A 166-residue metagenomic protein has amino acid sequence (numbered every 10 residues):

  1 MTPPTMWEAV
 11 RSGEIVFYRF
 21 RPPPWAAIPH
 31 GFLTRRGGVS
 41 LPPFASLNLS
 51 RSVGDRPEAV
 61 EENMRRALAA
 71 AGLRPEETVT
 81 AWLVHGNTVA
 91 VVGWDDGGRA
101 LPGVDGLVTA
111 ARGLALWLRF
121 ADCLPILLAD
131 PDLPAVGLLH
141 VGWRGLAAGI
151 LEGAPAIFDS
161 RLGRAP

Functional and structural regions predicted by a protein language model:
T2-P29: N-terminal basic/disordered segments at the start of proteins
P3-R11, G113-A115, P131-G137, V141-P166: Surface-exposed, charge/polar-rich loops and edge strands
V10, P23-A27, P42, A71-R74 (+2 more regions): A generic structural signal for short, non-catalytic loop/turn and secondary-structure boundary residues
R19-R66: Intrinsically disordered, low-complexity, positively charged segments
I28-P29, E76-V79, A165-P166: Residue-level recognition of the N-termini of beta-strands and the immediately preceding loop/turn
L41, T88-A90, G145-A148: Short acidic/glycine-rich loop or secondary-structure boundary segments that cap or lie
D55-A59, G103-G106, G153, R161-A165: Glycine-rich loops and low-complexity Gly/Arg-rich segments that provide flexible linkers or classic glycine-based
P57-V141: Phosphate-centric recognition/catalysis
